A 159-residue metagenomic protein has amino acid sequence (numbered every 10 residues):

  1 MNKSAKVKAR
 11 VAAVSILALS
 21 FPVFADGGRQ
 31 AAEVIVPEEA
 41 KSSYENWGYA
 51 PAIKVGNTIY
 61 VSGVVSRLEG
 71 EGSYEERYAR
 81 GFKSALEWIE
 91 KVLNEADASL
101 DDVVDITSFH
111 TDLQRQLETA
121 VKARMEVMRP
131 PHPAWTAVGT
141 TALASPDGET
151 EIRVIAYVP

Functional and structural regions predicted by a protein language model:
N2-A13: Bacterial N-terminal signal peptides that target proteins for export
V11, I16-E87, K91-A96, D101-V104 (+1 more regions): N-terminal presequence-like segments and the immediate start of the first folded domain
